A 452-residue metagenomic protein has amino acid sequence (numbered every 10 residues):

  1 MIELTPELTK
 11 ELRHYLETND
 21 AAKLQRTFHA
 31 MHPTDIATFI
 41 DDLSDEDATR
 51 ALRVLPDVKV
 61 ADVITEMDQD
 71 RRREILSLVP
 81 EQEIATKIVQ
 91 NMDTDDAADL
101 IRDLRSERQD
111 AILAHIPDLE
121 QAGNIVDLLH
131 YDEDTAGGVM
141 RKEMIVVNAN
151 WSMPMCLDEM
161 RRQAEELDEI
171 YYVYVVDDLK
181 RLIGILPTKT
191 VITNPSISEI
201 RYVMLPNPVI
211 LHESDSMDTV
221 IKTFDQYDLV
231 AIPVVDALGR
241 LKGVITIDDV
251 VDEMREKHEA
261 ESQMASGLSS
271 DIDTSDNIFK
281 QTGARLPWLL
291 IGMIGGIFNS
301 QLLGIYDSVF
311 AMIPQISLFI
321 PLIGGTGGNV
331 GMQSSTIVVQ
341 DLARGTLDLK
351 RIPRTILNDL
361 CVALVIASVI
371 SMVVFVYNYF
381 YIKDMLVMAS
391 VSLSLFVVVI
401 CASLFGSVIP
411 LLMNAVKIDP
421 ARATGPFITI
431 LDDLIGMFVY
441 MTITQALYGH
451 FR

Functional and structural regions predicted by a protein language model:
M1-A265: Hydrophobic packing positions in regular secondary-structure scaffolds
I40, L431-D432: Intrinsic disorder/low-complexity signal
I112, N124, V399-L404, L434: Mid-bilayer segments of alpha-helical transmembrane spans in multi-pass integral membrane proteins that mediate
M155-D158, D433, M437-Y440: Extended alpha-helical regions
H258-F396, I400-L404, V408-R422, P426-L431 (+2 more regions): Alpha-helical transmembrane segments and their membrane-interface boundaries that form or gate the permeation pathway
